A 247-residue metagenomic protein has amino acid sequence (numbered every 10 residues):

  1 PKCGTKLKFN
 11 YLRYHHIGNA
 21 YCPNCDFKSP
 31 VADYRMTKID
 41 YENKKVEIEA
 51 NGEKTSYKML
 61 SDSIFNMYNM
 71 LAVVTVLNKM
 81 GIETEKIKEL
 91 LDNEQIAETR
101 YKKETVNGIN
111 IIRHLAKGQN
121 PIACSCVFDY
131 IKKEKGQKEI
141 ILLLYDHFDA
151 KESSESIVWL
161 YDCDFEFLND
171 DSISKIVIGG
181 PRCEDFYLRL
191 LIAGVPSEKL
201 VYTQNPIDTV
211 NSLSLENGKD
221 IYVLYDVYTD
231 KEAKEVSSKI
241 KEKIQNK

Functional and structural regions predicted by a protein language model:
P1-L7, L12-S29, T75-T84, E89-K247: ATP-dependent carboxylate-amine ligase
D26-I39: Short metal-binding segments enriched for Cys and/or His
K38-D40, E104-T105: Well-ordered beta-strand positions
Y41-N43, K234: Extended, EK/Q-rich alpha-helical coiled-coil segments that serve as long dimerization/scaffolding arms in large
N43-N51: Short polybasic amphipathic segments
E47, K58, K102: Residues in well-ordered beta-strands of folded domains
N51-K54, K58-D62: Extended interfacial segments that mediate partner engagement and assembly in macromolecular machines
S61-A72, E98-T99: Short glycine/threonine-rich catalytic loop with a Thr-x-Gly-x-Asp
